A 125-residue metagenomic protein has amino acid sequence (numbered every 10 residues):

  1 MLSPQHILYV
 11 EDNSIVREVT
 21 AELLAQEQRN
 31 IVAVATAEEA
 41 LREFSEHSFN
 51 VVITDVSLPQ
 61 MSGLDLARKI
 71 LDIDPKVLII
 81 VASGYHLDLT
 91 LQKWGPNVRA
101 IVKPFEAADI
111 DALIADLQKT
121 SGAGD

Functional and structural regions predicted by a protein language model:
M1-L8, E106-D125: Non-catalytic signal-transmission and effector/linker regions of two-component phosphorelay proteins
N13-V32, V98, L117: Two-component/phosphorelay signaling modules centered on CheY-like receiver
A33-V51: Acidic, metal-coordinating helix/loop segments flanking the phosphotransfer/catalytic sites of two-component signaling
T36, S62-D65: Acidic catalytic/metal-coordinating carboxylates
D55, S83: Active-site residues of response regulator receiver
P59: The feature encodes the CheY-like receiver
L64-K76: Short amphipathic alpha-helix used as the core "switch/output" element in two-component signaling
D65, Y85-K103, A107-A108, A112: Alpha4 helix (beta4-alpha4-beta5 surface) of REC/receiver domains from two-component response regulators
